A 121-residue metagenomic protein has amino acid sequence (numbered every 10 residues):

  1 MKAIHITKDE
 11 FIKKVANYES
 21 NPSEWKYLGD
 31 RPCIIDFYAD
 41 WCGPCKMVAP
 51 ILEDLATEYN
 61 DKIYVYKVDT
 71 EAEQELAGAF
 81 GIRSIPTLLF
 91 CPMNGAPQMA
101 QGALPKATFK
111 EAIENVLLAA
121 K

Functional and structural regions predicted by a protein language model:
M1-I12, L118-K121: N-terminal targeting signals for export/organelle localization
H5, F37, V48-E75: Thiol-based oxidoreductase modules, predominantly thioredoxin-like and allied folds used for disulfide exchange
I6-C33: A short beta-strand-turn-helix
D30-C33, F37-W41, S84: Short pre-active-site segment immediately N-terminal to redox-active cysteine/selenocysteine motifs in thiol-based
G43-K46, L89: Cys/His/Pro-rich metal-binding microdomains
K46, A79-R83: A short glycine-leucine-enriched loop at secondary-structure breakpoints that most characteristically corresponds
D54, A79-F80, K106: Chalcogenol-based redox active-site neighborhoods
S84, L89-K121: Non-catalytic, surface beta->alpha helical segment in thiol-disulfide oxidoreductase systems
